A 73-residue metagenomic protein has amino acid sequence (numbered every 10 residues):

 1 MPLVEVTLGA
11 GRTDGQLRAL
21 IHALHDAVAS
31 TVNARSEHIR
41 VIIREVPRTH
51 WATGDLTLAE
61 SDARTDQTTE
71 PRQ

Functional and structural regions predicted by a protein language model:
P2-Q73: A domain-level signal for the structural core that forms small-molecule/cofactor-binding pockets and catalytic centers
